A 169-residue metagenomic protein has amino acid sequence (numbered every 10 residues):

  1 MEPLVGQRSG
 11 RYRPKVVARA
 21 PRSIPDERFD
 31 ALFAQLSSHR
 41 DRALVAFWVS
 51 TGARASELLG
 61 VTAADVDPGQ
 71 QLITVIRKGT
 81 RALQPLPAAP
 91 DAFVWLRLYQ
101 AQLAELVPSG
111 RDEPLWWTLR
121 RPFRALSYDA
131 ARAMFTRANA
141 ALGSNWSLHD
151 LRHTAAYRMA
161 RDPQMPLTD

Functional and structural regions predicted by a protein language model:
M1-D169: Conserved catalytic core of the tyrosine transesterase superfamily
